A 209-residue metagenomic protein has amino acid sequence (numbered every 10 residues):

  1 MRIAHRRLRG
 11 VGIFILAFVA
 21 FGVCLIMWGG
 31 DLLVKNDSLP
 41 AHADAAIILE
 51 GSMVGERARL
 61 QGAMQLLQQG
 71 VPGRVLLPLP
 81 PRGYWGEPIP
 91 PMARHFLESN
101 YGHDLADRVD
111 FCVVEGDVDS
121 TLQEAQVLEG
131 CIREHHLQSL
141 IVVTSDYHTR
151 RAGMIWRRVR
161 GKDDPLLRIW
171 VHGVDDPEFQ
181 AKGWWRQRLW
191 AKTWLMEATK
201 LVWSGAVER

Functional and structural regions predicted by a protein language model:
R2-D37: N-terminal type II signal-anchor transmembrane helix that functions as the membrane-insertion/stop-transfer segment
R2-R6, W184, R188, K192: Juxtamembrane/transmembrane-helix boundary motifs in multi-pass membrane proteins
C24-W28, A63, V202-R209: Structural signature of transmembrane alpha-helix termini at the membrane-water interface
G30-W185: A structural signal for short, hydrophobic/glycine-enriched beta-strand patches
Q187-R209: A transmembrane-helix-recognition feature enriched in membrane-embedded lipid enzymes and envelope glyco-/phospholipid
